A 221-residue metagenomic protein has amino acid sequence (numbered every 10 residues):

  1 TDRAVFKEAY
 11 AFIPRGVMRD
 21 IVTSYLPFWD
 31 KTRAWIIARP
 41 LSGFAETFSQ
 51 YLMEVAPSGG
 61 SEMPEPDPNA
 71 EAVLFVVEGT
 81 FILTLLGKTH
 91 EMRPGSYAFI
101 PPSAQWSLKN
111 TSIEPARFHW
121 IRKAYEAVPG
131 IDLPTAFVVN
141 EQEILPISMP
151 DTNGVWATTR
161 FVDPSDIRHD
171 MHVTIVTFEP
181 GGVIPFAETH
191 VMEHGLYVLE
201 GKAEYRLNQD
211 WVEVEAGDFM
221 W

Functional and structural regions predicted by a protein language model:
T1-T47, I113, R117-D170: A short, N-terminal "cap"/entry segment at the start of jelly-roll beta-barrel domains of the cupin/DSBH fold
A4-K7, G43-F44, Q50, V77 (+2 more regions): N-terminal auxiliary "cap/dimerization" subdomain that precedes the catalytic jelly-roll/cupin core of mononuclear
K31-P40, S49-P68, T159-V162, T174-H190: Conserved short histidine dyad/triad with adjacent acidic residue
F48, V77, Y97-F99, H119 (+4 more regions): Intrinsic low-complexity repeat tracts in disordered regions, enriched in small/polar residues
L52-A56, P66-L83, I175-E179, T189-L207: Short, conserved beta-strand element in jelly-roll/cupin
L86-P102, N208-W221: Short acidic-glycine-tyrosine-enriched beta hairpin
L108-S112: Asparagine-centered strand-capping/turn motif at beta-strand->loop junctions
